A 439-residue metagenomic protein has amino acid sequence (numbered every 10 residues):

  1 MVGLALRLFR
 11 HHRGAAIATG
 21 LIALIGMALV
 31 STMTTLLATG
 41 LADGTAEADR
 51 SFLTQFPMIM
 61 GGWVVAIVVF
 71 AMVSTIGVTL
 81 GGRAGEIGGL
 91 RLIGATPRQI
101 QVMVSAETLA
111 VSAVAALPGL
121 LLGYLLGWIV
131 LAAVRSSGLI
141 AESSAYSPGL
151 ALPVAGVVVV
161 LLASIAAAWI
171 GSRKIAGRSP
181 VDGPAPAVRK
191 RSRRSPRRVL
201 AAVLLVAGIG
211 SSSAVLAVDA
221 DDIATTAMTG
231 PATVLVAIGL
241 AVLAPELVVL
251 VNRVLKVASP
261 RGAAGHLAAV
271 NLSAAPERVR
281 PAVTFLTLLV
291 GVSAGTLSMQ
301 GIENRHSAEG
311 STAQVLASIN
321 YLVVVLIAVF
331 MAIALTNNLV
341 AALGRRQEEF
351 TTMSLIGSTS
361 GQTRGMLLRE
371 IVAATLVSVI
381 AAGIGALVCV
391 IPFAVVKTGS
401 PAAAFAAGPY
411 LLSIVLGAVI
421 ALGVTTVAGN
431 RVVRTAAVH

Functional and structural regions predicted by a protein language model:
M1-A18, G82-E86, L131-P153, S164-T287 (+2 more regions): Feature of multi-pass inner-membrane transport and sensor proteins that recognizes transmembrane helices together
G14-G40, S51-G85, L109-L122, V203-G210 (+6 more regions): Hydrophobic alpha-helical transmembrane segments of multi-pass inner-membrane transport and secretion
A28-T39, I76, A110-L139, L152-A176 (+4 more regions): Small-residue-rich transmembrane alpha-helices
L29-I59, G77, A133-R135, L216-T233 (+6 more regions): Alpha-helical transmembrane segments
A48-A66, S137-A166, R189-L204, S311-V323 (+3 more regions): Conserved transmembrane alpha-helices of multi-pass membrane proteins, especially helix-helix packing segments enriched
Q101-A110, R364-L368, V372: Interfacial transmembrane-helix starts/ends
Q314-S318, T352, S360-R364: Folded interaction domains in cell-surface recognition and envelope-stress signaling
